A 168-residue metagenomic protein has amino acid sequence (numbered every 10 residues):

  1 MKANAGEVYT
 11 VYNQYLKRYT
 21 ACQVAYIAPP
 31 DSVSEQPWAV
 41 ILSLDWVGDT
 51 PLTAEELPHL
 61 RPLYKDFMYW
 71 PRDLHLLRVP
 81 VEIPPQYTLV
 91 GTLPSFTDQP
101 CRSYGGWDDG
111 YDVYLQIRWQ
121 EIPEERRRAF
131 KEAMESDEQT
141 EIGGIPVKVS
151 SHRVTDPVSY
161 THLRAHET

Functional and structural regions predicted by a protein language model:
M1-Y12: Short coil-to-beta transition motif at edge beta-strands of beta-rich domains
N13-R18: Short, charged beta-turn/beta-strand-edge "cap" motif at the junction between a beta-strand and an adjacent loop
Y19-I27: Short beta-strand-centered aromatic/proline hotspots
A28-P51: Basic/aromatic-rich interaction segments and small domains that mediate binding to polyanionic partners
G48-R126, E132, V154-D156: Intrinsically disordered, low-complexity, charged/polar segments
A129-T155: C-terminal partner/receptor-binding element of secreted or periplasmic proteins
T161-T168: Conserved small/polar residues in nucleotide/adenosyl-binding loops
